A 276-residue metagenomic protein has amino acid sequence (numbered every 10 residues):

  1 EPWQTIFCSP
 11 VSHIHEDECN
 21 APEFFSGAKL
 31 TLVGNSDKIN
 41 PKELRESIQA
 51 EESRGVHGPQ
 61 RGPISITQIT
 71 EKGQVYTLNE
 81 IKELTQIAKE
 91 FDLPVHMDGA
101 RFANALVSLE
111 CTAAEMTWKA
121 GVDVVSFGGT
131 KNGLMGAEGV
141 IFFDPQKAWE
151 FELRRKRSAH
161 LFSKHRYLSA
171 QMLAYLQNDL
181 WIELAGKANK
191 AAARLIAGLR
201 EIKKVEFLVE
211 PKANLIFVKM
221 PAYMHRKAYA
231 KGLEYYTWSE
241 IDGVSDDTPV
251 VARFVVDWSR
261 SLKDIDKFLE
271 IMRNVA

Functional and structural regions predicted by a protein language model:
E1-E16, R45: Conserved PLP-anchoring active-site segment centered on the Schiff-base-forming lysine
P2-T5, A193, G198-R273: Conserved C-terminal alpha-helix-loop-beta "cap" of PLP-dependent enzymes that closes/shapes the active-site mouth
D17-G27: Active-site-proximal loop->helix
F25-E71, V75-E83: PLP-dependent aminotransferase-class I/II
K29-L30, V95-M97, F207, Y235: Hydrophobic beta-strand scaffold residues
S36, Q60-T70, V75, T112-A213: Active-site C-terminal subdomain of aminotransferase-like
Y76-V107: Catalytic PLP-binding core of fold-type I/II PLP enzymes
